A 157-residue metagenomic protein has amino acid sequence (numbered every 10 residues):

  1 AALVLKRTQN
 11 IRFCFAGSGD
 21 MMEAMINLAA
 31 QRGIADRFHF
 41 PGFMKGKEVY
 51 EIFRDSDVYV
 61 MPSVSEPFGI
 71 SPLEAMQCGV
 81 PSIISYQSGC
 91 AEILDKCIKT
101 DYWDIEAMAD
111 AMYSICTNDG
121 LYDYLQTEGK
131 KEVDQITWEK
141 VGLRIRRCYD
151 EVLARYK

Functional and structural regions predicted by a protein language model:
I26-M44: Nucleotide-activated donor-binding/catalytic signature segment of Leloir-type glycosyltransferases, i.e., the conserved
F43-M44, E51-S56: Short alpha-helical donor nucleotide-sugar binding micro-motif in glycosyltransferases
V64: Aromatic "clamp/platform" in nucleotide-sugar-dependent glycosyltransferases that forms part of the donor/acceptor
G69-P72, C90: Short glycine/serine-rich donor-binding loops of glycosyltransferases
P81-I84: Short hydrophobic beta-strand element within catalytic cores of glycosyltransferases and related nucleotide-activated
C97-E106, S114-D119: Conserved acidic donor-binding segment of nucleotide-sugar-dependent glycosyltransferases
G120-A154: A charged, aromatic-enriched C-terminal amphipathic alpha-helix characteristic of glycosyltransferases across folds
